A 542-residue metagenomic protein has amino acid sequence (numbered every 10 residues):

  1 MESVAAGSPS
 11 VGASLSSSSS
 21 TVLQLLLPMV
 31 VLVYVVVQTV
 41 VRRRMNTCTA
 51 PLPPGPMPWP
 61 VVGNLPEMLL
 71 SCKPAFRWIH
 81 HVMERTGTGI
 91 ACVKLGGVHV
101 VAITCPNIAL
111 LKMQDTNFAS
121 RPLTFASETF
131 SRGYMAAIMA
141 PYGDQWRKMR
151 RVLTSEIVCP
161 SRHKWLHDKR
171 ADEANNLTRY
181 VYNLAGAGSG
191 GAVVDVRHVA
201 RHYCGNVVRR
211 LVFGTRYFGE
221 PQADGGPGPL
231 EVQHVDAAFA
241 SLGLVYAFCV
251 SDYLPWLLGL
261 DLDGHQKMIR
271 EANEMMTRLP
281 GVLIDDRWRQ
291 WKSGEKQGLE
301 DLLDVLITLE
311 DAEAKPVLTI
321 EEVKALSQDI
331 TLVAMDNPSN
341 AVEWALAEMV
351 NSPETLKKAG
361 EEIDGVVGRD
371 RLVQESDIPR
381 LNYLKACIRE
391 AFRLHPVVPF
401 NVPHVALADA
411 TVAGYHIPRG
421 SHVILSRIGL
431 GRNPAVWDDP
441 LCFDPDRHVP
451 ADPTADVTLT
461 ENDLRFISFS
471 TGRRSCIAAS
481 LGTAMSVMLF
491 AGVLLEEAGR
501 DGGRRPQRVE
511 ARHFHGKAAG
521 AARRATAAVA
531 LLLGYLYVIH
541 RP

Functional and structural regions predicted by a protein language model:
E2-L15, Q24, P53, M83 (+5 more regions): Cytochrome P450 proximal C-terminal region
E2-S131, M139, D144, K148 (+1 more regions): N-terminal membrane-proximal hinge/A-helix region immediately C-terminal to the signal-anchor transmembrane segment
S19-T21, C48-P53, M68-C72, V158-H167 (+7 more regions): Conserved, non-catalytic sequence blocks in retroelement Pol enzymes and Pol-derived host proteins
L65-G87, R278, P353, L372-G414 (+1 more regions): Conserved cytochrome P450 K-helix E-x-x-R motif and the immediately C-terminal K′/meander segment
A102-P106, L177, L211-V212, L279-I284 (+8 more regions): Hydrophobic, repeat-rich solenoid/adaptor surfaces of innate immune receptors and signaling proteins
P122-F130, K164-V342, K358, E375: Cytochrome P450 heme-thiolate monooxygenase catalytic core
N337-T355, G360-E362, S480-E496: Cytochrome P450 catalytic-core helices
L425-V457: Conserved cytochrome P450 K-helix/beta-meander segment immediately N-terminal to the heme-binding cysteine loop
